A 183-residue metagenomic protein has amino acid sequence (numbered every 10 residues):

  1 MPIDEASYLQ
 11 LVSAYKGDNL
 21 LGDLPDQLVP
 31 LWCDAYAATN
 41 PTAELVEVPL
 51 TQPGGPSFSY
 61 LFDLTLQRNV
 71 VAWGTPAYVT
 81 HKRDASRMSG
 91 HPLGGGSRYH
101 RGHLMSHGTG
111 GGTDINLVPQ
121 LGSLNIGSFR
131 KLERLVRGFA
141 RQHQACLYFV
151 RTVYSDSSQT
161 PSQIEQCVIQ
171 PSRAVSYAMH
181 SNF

Functional and structural regions predicted by a protein language model:
M1-G55: Low-complexity, glycine/serine/proline-rich disordered segments that function as export/translocation leaders
E44-F183: Domain-level detector of nuclease and nuclease-like folds in predominantly extracellular/periplasmic contexts
